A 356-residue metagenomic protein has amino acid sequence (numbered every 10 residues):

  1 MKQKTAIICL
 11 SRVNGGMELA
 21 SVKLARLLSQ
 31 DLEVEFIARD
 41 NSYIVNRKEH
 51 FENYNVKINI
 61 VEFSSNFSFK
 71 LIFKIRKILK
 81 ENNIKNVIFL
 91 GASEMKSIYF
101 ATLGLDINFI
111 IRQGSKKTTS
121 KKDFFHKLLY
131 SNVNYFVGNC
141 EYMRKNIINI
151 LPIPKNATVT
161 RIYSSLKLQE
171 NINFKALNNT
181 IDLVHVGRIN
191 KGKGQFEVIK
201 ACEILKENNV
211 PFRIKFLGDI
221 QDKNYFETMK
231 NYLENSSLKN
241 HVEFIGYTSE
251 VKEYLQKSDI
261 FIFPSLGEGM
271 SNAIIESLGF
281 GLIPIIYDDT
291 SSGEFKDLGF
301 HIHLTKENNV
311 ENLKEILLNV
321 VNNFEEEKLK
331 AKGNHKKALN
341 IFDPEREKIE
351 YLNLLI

Functional and structural regions predicted by a protein language model:
I7-F69, Y225: N-terminal strand-loop element at the rim of the active site of nucleotide-sugar-dependent glycosyltransferases
G15-K23, I181, R188-I204, N224-E227: A conserved mid-protein helix/loop that constitutes part of the nucleotide-sugar donor-binding site
I37-I44, V186, R213-E227: Glycosyltransferase donor-sugar binding loop
F89-M95, Q113: Short His-centered aromatic/hydrophobic patch
V133-N171: Donor nucleotide-sugar binding/catalytic pocket of nucleotide-sugar-dependent glycosyltransferases
Y247, L266: Aromatic "clamp/platform" in nucleotide-sugar-dependent glycosyltransferases that forms part of the donor/acceptor
L282-Y287: Short hydrophobic beta-strand element within catalytic cores of glycosyltransferases and related nucleotide-activated
D288-D289, L298-E311, N319-E325: Conserved acidic donor-binding segment of nucleotide-sugar-dependent glycosyltransferases
